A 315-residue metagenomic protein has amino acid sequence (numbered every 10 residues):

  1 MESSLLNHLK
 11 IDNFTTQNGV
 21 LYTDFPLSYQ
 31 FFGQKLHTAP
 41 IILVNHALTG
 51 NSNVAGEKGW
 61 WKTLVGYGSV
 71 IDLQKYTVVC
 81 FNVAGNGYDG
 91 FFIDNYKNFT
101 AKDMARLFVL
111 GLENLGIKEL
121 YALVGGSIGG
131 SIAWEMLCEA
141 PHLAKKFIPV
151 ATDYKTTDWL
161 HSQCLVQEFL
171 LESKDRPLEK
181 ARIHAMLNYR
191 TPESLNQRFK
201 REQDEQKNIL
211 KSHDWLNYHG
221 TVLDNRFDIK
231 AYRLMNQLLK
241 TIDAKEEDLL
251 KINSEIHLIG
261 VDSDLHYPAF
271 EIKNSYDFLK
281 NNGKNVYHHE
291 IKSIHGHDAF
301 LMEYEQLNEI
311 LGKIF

Functional and structural regions predicted by a protein language model:
M1-I41: Catalytic-loop region of hydrolases
Q30-G87: N-terminal cap/lid subdomain of alpha/beta-hydrolase-fold enzymes
K102-Y121: Conserved acidic catalytic loop of the alpha/beta-hydrolase fold
E119-D158: Conserved hydrolase catalytic core segment
L143-V222: Alpha/beta-hydrolase-fold enzymes
I252, L258-G260: Short beta-strand/loop motif that positions the catalytic acidic residue of the alpha/beta-hydrolase fold
L265-E271: Conserved alpha/beta-hydrolase "acid-adjacent" motif
N274-F315: Catalytic active-site module of serine/aspartate enzymes centered on a nucleophile-bearing elbow/loop
